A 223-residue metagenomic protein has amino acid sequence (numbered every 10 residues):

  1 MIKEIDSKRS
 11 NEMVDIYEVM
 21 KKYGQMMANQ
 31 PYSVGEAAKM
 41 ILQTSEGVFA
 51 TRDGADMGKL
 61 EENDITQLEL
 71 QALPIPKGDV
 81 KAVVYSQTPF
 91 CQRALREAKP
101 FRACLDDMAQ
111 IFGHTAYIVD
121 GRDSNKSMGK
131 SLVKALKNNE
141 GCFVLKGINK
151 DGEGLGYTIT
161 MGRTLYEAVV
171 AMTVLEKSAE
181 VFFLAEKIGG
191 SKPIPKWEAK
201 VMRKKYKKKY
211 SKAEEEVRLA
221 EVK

Functional and structural regions predicted by a protein language model:
M1-K223: Glycine-rich flexible loops
